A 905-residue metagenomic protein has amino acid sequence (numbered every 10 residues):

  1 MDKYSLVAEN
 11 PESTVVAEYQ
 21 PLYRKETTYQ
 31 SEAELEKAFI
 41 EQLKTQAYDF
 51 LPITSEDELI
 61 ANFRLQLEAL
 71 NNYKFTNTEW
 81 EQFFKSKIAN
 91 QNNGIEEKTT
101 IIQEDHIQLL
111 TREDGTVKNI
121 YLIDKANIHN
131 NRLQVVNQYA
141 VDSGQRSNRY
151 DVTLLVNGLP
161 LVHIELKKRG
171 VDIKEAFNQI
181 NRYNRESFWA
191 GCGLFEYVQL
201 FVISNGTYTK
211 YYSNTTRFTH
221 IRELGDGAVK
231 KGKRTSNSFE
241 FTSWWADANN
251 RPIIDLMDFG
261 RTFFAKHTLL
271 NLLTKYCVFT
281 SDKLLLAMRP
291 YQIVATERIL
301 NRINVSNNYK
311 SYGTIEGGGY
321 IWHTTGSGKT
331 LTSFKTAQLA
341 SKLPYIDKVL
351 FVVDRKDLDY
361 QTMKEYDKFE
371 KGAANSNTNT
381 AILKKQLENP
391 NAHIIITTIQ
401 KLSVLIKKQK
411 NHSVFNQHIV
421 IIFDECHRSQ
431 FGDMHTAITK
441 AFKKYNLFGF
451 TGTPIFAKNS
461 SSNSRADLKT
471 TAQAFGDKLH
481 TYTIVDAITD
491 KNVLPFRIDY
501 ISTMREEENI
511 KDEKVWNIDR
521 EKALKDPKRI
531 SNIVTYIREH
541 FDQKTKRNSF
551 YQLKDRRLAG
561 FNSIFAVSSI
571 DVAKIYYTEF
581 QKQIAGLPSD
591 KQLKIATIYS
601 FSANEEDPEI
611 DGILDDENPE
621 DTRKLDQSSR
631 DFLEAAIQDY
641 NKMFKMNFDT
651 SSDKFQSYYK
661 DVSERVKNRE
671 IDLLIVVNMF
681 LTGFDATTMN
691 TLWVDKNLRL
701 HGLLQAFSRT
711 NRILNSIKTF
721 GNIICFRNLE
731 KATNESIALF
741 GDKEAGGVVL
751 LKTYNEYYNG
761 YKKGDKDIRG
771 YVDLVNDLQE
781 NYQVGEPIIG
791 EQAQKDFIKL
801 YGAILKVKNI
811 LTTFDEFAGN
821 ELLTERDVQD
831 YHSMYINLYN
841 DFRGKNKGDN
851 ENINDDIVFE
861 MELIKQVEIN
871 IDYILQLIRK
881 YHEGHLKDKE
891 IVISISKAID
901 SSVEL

Functional and structural regions predicted by a protein language model:
D2-K348, D357, Q361-G372, P390-H393 (+3 more regions): ATP-dependent helicase/translocase motor core
D2-T27, E41, T45-L51, L59 (+10 more regions): Catalytic cores and motor modules of nucleic-acid processing enzymes
L51-I53, K348, M363, F369-K384 (+2 more regions): Conserved RecA-like helicase motor-core motifs
R169, I173-A176, R182-Y183, S213-L224 (+4 more regions): Signature of the SF2 helicase/ATPase Hel1-core->accessory helical subdomain module
V202-S204, I395-T398, I421, N446-T451 (+1 more regions): Structural recognition of the conserved hydrophobic beta-strand(s) that form the central parallel beta-sheet of P-loop
Y320-T324, D347-R355, A559-S569: Conserved RecA-like ASCE P-loop NTPase motor core of nucleic-acid helicases/translocases
P390-S403, F655, N668-T682: Conserved two-lobed SF2 helicase motor
K522-I675: Conserved C-terminal RecA-like helicase domain
